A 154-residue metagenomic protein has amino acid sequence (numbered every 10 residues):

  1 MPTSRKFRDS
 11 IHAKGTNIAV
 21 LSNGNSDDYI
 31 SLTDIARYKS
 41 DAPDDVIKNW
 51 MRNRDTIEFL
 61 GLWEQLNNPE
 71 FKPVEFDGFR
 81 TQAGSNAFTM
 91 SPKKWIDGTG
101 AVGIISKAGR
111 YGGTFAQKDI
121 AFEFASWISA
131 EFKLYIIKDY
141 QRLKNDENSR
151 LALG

Functional and structural regions predicted by a protein language model:
M1-G154: An anion-engaging/catalytic patch
